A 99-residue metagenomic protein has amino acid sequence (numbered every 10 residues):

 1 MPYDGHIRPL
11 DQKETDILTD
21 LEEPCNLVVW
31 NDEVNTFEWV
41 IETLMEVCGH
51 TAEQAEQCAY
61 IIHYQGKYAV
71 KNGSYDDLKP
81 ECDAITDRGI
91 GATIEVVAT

Functional and structural regions predicted by a protein language model:
M1-T99: Terminal domain-initiation and capping elements
